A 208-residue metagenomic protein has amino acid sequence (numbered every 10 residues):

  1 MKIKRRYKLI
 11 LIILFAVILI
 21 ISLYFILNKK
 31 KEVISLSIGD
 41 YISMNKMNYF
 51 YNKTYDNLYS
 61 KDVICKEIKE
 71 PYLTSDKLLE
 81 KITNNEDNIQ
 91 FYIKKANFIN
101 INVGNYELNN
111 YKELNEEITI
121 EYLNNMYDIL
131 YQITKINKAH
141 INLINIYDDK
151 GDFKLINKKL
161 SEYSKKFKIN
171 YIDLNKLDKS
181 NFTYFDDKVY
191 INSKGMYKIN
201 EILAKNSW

Functional and structural regions predicted by a protein language model:
M1-I18: N-terminal Sec-pathway targeting helices
L19-E32: Membrane-interface motif at the C-terminal end of an N-terminal transmembrane signal
S35-L36, I42-I118: Conserved SGNH/GDSL esterase-like catalytic core that processes O-acyl groups on lipids and polysaccharides
T54, N88, Y122-Q132, I156-L160 (+1 more regions): A general structural detector for well-ordered alpha-helical segments in enzyme core domains, enriched
I64-K66, H140, K168-N170: Conserved beta-strand segments of alpha/beta enzyme cores
T83, G104, Y131-K138, S161 (+2 more regions): Sec-exported extracytoplasmic/periplasmic mature domains
N102-L108, Y131-I156: Active-site segments of SGNH/GDSL-like serine hydrolases that catalyze O-acetyl group transfer/hydrolysis on lipids
D148-W208: Catalytic His-Asp segment of secreted/periplasmic serine-dependent ester chemistry enzymes
